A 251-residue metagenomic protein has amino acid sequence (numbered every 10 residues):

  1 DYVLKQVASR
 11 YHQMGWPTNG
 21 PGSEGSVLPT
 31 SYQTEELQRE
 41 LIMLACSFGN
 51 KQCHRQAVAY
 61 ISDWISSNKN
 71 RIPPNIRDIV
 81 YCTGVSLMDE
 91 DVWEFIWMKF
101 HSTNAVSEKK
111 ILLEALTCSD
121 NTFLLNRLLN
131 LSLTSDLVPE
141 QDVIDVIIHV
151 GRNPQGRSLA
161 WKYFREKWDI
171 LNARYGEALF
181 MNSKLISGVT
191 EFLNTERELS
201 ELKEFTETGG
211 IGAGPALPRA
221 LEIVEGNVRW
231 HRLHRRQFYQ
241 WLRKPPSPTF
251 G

Functional and structural regions predicted by a protein language model:
D1-G251: Long, ordered, helix-rich scaffold segments
